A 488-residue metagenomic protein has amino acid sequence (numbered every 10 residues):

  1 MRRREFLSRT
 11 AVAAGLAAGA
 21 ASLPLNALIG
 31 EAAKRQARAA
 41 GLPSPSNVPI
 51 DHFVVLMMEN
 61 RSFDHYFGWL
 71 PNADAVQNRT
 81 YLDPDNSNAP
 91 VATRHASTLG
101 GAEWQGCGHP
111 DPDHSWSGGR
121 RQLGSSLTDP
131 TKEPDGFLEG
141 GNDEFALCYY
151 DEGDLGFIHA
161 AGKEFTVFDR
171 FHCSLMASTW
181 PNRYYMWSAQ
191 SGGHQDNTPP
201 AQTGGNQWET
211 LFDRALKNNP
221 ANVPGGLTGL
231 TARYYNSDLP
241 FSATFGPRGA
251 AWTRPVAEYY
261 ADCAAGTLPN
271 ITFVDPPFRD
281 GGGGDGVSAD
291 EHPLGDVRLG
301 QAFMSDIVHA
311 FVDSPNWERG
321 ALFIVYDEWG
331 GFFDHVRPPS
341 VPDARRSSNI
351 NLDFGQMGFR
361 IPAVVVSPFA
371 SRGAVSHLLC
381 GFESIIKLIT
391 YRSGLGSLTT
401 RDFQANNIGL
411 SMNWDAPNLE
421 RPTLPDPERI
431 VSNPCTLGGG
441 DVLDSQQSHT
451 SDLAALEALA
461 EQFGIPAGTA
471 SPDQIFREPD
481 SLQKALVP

Functional and structural regions predicted by a protein language model:
E5-P488: N-terminal pro-sequences and low-complexity stem/linker regions of secreted or lumenal proteins
